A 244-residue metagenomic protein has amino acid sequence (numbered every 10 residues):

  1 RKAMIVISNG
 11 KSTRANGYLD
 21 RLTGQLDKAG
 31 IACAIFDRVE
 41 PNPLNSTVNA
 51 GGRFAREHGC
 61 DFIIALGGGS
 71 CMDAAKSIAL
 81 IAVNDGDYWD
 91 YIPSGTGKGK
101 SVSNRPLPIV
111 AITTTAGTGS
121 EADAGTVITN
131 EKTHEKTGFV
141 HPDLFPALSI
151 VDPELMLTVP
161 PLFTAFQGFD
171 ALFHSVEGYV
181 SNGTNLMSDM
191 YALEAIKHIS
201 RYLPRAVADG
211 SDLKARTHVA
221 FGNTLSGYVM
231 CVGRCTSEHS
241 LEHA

Functional and structural regions predicted by a protein language model:
R1-F62: ATP/NTP phosphate-donor binding region
R14-A15, P43, A74, S120 (+3 more regions): Secondary-structure boundary/capping motif
S46-V151: Glycine/threonine-rich beta-strand-loop-alpha-helix active-site module that forms ligand/phosphate-binding
S77-I78, N223, E242-A244: Glycine-rich, small/polar surface segments that engage phosphate groups of diverse ligands
G125-G233: Carboxylate- and glycine-rich phosphate/diphosphate-binding segment that chelates Mg2+/Mn2+
G233-A244: C-terminal catalytic subdomain
